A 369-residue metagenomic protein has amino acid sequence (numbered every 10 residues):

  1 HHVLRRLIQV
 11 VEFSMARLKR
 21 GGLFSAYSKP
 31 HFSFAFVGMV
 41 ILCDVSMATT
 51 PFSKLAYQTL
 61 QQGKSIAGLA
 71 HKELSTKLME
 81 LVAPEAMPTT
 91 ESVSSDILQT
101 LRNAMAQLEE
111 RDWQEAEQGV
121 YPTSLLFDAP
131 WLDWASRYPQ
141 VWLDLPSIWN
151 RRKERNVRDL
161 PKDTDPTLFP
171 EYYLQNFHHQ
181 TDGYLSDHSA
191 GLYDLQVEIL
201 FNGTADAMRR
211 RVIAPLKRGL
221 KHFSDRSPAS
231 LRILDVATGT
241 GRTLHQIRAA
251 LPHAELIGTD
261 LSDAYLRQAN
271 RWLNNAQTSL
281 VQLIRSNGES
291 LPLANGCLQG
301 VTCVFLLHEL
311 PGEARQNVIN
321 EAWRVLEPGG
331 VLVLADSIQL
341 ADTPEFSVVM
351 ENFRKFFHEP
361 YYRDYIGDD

Functional and structural regions predicted by a protein language model:
L42-T167: N-terminal accessory segments
L192, G203-P228: Conserved alpha-helix/loop element of class I SAM-dependent methyltransferases that forms part of the SAM/SAH-binding
P228-G239: Conserved class I S-adenosyl-L-methionine
L234, R242-S290: Class I SAM-dependent methyltransferase SAM/SAH-binding core
E289-V301: A short acidic, Gly/Pro-enriched loop at the edge of an enzyme's catalytic core that lines a small-molecule cofactor
Q299-E313: A short SAM/SAH-binding and catalytic strip from SAM-dependent methyltransferases
Q316, V333-D369: C-terminal alpha-helical "lid/dimerization" subdomain adjacent to the S-adenosyl-L-methionine
Q316-P328: A short glycine-rich, Lys/Arg-flanked "PGG" loop and its adjoining helix->strand segment in the class I
